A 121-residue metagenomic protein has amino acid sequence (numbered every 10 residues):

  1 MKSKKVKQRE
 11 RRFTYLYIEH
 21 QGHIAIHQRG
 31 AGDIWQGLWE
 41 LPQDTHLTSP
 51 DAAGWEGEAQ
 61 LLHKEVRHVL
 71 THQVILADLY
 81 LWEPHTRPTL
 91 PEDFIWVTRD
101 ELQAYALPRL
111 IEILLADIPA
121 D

Functional and structural regions predicted by a protein language model:
M1-D121: Intrinsically disordered, low-complexity, charged terminal extensions of DNA damage-control enzymes
